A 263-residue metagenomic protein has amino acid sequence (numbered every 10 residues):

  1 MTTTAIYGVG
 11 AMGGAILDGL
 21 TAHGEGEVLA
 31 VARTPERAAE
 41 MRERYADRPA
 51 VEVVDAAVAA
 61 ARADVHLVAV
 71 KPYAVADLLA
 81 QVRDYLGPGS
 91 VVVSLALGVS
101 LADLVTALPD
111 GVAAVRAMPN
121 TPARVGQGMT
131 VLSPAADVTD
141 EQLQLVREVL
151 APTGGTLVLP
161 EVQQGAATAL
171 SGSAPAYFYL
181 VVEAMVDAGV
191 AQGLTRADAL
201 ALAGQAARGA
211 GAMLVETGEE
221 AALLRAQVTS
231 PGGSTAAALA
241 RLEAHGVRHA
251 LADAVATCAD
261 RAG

Functional and structural regions predicted by a protein language model:
M1-A57, A61, V190-Q192: NAD(P)+-binding Rossmann beta1-loop-alpha1 motif at the extreme N-terminus of oxidoreductases
L29-V31, V93, V115-A117, L157: Hydrophobic/aromatic beta-strand patches that form the interior of the parallel beta-sheet core in alpha/beta enzyme
V31, R116-V131: Active-site capping/gating segments
R44, D103-A113, M129-A167, Y179-T217 (+1 more regions): Internal alpha-helical scaffold of NAD(P)-dependent oxidoreductase catalytic cores
D55-L108: Rossmann-fold NAD(P) dinucleotide-binding segment
G204-G263: NAD(P)-dependent Rossmann-like dehydrogenase/reductase catalytic/cofactor-binding core
